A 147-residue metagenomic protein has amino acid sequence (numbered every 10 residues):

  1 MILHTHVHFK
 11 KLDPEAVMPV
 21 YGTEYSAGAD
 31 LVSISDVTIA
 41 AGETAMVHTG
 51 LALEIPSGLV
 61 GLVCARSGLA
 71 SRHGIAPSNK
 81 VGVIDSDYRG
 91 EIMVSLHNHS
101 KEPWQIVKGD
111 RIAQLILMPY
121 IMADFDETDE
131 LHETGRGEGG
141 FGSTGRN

Functional and structural regions predicted by a protein language model:
M1-N147: DUTPase catalytic domain/fold
